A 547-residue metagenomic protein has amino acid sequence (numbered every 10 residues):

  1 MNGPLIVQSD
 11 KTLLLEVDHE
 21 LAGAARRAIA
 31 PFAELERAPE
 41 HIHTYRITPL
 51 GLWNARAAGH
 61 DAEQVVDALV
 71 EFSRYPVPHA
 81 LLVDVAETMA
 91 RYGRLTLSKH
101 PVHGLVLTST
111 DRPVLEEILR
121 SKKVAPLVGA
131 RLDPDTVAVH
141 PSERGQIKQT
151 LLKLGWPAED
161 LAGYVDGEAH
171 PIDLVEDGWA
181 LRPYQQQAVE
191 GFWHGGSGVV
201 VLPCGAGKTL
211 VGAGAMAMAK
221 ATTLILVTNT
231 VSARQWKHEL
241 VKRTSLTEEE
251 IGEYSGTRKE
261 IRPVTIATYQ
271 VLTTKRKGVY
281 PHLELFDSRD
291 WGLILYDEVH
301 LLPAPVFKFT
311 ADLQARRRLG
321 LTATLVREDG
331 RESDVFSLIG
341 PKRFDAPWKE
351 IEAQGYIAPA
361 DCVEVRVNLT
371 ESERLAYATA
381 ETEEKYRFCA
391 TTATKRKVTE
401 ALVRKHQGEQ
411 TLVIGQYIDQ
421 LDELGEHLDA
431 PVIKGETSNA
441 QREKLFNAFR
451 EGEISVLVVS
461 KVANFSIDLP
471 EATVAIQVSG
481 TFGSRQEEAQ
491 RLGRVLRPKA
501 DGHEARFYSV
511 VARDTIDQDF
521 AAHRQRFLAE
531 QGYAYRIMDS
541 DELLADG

Functional and structural regions predicted by a protein language model:
M1-E168: Extended alpha-helical interface modules used as scaffolds for assembling large macromolecular complexes
G195-M216: Walker A/P-loop
T230-T257: Conserved helix-turn-beta segment of the N-terminal RecA-like "Helicase ATP-binding" lobe in SF1/SF2 helicases
E250-E253, K259, L412, D419-E423 (+1 more regions): Conserved helicase ATPase core of P-loop NTP-dependent helicases/translocases
G292-L293, H300-V363, L528: Post-DEXD/H (motif II) to motif III coupling segment of the RecA-like Helicase ATP-binding lobe
Y377-Q416, D422-E423: Conserved interdomain hinge at the start of the Helicase C-terminal
V458, F465-G480, R506-S509: A short beta-strand element within the Helicase C-terminal
R494-Q525: Conserved segment of the helicase C-terminal RecA-like domain
